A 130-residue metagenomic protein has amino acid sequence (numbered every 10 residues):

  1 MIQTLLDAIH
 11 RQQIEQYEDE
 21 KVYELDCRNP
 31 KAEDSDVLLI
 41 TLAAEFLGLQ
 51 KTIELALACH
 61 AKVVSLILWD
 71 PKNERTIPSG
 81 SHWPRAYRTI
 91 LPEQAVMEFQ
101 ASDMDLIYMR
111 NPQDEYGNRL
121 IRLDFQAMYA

Functional and structural regions predicted by a protein language model:
M1-P30: Class I SAM-dependent methyltransferase SAM/SAH-binding core
Q12-Q13, L47-L49, K72-T76, Y116-G117: Short catalytic/ligand-binding loop motif for oxyanion handling, primarily in non-cytosolic enzymes, centered on
E33-S35: Alpha-helix C-terminal capping/helix-to-coil transition sites in glycosyltransferase folds
L38-L39: A conserved beta-strand element that flanks and buttresses the S-adenosyl-L-methionine
E45-H60, L68: A short, conserved alpha-helix within the catalytic core of class I
H60-P78: Conserved beta-strand signature within the Rossmann-like core of class I S-adenosyl-L-methionine
P84-P112, G117: Short alpha-helix
E115-Q126: Short hydrophobic/aromatic beta-strand or adjacent loop that forms the aromatic wall/cage of a ligand/substrate-binding
